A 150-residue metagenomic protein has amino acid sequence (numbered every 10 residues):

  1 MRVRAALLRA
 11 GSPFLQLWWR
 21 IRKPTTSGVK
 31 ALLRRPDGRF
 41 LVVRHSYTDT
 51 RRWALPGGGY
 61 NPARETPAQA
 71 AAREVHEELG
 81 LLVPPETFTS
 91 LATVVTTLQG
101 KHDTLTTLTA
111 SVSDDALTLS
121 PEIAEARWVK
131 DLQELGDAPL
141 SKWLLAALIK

Functional and structural regions predicted by a protein language model:
M1-K30: Acidic, metal-coordinating catalytic segment for phosphate/diphosphate chemistry, firing primarily on the Nudix
T25, R51, H102-T104: Residue-level preference for beta-strand/loop junctions
L32, V42, T107-T109, W128: Conserved hydrophobic/aromatic beta-strand scaffold that supports enzyme active sites
R39-E77: Conserved Nudix-box catalytic region and its N-terminal flanking loop in Nudix hydrolases and closely related
L82-A92: A short coil-to-beta-strand element that immediately follows conserved catalytic motifs
A92-A116: Active-site-adjacent beta-strand/loop module that shapes the phosphate/pyrophosphate-binding cleft
T106-T107, T118-I149: NUDIX/MutT-family hydrolases
